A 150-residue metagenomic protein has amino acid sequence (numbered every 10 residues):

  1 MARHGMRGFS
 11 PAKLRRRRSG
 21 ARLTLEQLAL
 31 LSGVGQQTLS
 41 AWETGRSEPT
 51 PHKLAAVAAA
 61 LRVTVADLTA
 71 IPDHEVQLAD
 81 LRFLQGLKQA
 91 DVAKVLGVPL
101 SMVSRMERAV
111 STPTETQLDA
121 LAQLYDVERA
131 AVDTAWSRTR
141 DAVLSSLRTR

Functional and structural regions predicted by a protein language model:
M1-F9, V63-D73, V143: A detector for short, charged/polar N-terminal pre-domain segments
G8, R18-G20, E48, P72-D73 (+2 more regions): Short amphipathic helical patch at the helix-1/turn junction of helix-turn-helix
A12-L31, V76-V95: Short basic helix-loop element that most often maps to the first helix and adjoining turn of HTH DNA-binding modules
L14, L28-A29, L39-W42, L68 (+2 more regions): Conserved hydrophobic/aromatic packing and binding residues within compact polymer-binding modules
T24, G35-T38, T50, T64 (+3 more regions): Short coil turns linking two alpha-helices in DNA-binding domains
G33-S47, V98-T112: Recognition helix of helix-turn-helix/homeodomain-like DNA-binding domains that insert into the DNA major groove
T50-D67, T114-V132: DNA major-groove recognition helix of helix-turn-helix/homeodomain DNA-binding modules
D67-D80, V95, D119, A131-R148: Short amphipathic recognition helices of helix-turn-helix/homeodomain-type DNA-binding modules
